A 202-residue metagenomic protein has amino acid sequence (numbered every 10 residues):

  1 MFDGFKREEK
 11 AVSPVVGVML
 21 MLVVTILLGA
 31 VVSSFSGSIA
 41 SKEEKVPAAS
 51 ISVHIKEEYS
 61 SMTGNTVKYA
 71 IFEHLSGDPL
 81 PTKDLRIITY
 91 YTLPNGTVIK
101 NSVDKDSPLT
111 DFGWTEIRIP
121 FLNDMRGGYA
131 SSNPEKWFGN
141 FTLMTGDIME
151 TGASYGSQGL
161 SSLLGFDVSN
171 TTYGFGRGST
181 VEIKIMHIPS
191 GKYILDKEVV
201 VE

Functional and structural regions predicted by a protein language model:
M1-K10: N-terminal leader/signal peptides at the extreme start of proteins
A11, G17, S76-G77: Glycine-centered flexibility sites
P14-V46: C-terminal juxtamembrane segment of a hydrophobic transmembrane alpha-helix
I39-E202: N-terminal export/assembly leader peptides and their processing motifs that target proteins to secretory
